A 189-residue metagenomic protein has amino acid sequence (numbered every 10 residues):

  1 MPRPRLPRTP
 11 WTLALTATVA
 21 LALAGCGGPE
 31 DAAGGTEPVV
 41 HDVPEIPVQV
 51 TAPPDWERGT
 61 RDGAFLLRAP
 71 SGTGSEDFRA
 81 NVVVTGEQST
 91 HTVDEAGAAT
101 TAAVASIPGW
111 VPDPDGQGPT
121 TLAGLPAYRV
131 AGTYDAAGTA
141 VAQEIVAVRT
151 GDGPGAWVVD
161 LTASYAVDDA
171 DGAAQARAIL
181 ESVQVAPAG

Functional and structural regions predicted by a protein language model:
P2-G74, G155-W157, A163-G189: N-terminal targeting sequences that direct proteins away from the cytosol to non-cytosolic compartments
A69-A98, E144: A short acidic-to-branched-hydrophobic micro-motif
T73-F78, A137-A140, G151-W157: Short, solvent-exposed loop/turn segments that connect beta-strands within catalytic domains and beta-strand-rich
R79, T139-A140, D169-A174: A short, polar/proline- and glycine-enriched secondary-structure boundary/capping micro-motif
R79-N81, L125-A127, I145, A156-D160: Structural motif
S89-H91, A136-A137, Y165-D168: Solvent-exposed loop/turn segments at secondary-structure junctions within structured extracellular/periplasmic domains
T90, A102-P108, T121, A178 (+2 more regions): Intrinsically disordered, low-complexity prosegments and terminal tails associated with secretory/extracytoplasmic
A98-T150: Signature of long, low-cysteine stretches enriched in small and polar/charged residues
